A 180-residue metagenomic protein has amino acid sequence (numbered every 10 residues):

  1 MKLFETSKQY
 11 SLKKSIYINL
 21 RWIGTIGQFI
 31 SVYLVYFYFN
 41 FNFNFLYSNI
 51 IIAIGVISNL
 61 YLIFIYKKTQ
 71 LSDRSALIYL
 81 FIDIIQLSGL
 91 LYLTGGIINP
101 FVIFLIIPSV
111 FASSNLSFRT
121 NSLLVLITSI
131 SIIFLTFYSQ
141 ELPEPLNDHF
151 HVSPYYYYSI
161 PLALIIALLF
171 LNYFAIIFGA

Functional and structural regions predicted by a protein language model:
M1-L12: Short, Lys/Arg-rich, polar N-terminal cytosolic tail immediately upstream of the first transmembrane signal-anchor
L12-L20, K68-I78, L90-I98: Short, amphipathic, aromatic/basic-enriched membrane-interface segments that mark the entry/exit of transmembrane
K14, I26-I52, K68-I78, N115-I177: Alpha-helical transmembrane segments and their interfaces in multipass membrane proteins
F29-Y33, L60, S88-Y92, V110-F111 (+1 more regions): Alpha-helical transmembrane segments of multipass membrane proteins
I52-I57, F81-I85, P100-P108, Y158-I166: Membrane-embedded alpha-helical segments of multi-pass membrane proteins, especially the transmembrane helices
G55-Q70: Canonical alpha-helical transmembrane segments
Q86-I98, I103-L123: Generic transmembrane alpha-helix motif of multi-pass integral membrane proteins
